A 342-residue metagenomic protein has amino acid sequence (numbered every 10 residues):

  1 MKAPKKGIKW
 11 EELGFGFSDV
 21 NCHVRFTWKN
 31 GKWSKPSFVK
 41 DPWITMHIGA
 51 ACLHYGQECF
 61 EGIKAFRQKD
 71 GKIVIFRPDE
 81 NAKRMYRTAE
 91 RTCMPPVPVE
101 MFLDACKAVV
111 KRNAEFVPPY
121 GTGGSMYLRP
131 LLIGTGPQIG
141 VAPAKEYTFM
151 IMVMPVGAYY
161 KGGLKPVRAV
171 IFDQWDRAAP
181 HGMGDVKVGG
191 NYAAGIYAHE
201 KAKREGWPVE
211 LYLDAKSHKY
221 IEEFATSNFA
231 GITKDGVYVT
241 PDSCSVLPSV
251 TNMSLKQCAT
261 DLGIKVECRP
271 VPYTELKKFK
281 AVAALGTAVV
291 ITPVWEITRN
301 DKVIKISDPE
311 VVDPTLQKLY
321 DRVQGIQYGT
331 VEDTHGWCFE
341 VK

Functional and structural regions predicted by a protein language model:
M1-V109, L131, Q138-K342: Helix-start/capping segments and mature chain N-termini
V99, V109-G121: Charged, gly/pro-rich active-site loop segments
P118-I133: Extended, Lys/Arg-enriched charged tracts that mediate electrostatic binding to polyanionic substrates
